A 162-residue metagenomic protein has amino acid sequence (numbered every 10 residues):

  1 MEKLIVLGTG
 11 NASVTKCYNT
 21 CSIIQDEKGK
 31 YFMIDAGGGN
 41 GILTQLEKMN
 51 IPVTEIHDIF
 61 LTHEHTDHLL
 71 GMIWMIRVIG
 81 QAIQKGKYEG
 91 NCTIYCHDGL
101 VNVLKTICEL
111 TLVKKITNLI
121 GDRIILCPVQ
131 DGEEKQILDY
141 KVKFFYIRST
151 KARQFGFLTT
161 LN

Functional and structural regions predicted by a protein language model:
M1-N162: Binuclear metal-dependent hydrolase catalytic cores
